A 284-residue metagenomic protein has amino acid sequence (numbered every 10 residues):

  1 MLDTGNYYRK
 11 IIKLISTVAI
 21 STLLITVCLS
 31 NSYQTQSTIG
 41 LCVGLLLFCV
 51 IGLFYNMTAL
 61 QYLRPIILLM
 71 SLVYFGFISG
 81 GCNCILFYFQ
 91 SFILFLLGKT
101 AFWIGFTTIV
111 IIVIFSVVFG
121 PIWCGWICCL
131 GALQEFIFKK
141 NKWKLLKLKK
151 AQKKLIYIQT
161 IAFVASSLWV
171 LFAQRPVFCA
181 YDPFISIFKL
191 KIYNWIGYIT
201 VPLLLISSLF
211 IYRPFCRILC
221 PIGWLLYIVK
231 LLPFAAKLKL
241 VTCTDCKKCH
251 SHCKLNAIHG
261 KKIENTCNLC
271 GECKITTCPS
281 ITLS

Functional and structural regions predicted by a protein language model:
M1-N256, T266-I275, P279-S284: Non-ligating segments of multi-cofactor redox enzymes
A257-K261: Membrane-proximal bilayer-interacting regions
